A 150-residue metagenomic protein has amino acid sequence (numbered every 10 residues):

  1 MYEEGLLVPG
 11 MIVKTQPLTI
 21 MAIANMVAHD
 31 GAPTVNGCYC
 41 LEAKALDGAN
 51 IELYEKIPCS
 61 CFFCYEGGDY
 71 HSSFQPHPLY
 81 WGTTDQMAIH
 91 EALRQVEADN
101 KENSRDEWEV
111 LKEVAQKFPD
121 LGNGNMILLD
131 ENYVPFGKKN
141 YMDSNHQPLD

Functional and structural regions predicted by a protein language model:
M1-P9: Short boundary/loop segments of OB/S1/cold-shock single-stranded nucleic-acid-binding domains
T15-C40: OB-fold (S1/OB) nucleic-acid-binding surfaces
Q16, C61-F63: Residues that form ligand- and interface-recognition hot spots within folded domains
Y39-A43, M126-L129: Hydrophobic transmembrane signal anchors and adjacent membrane-proximal interface regions, especially in viral
A43-C61: Short nucleic-acid-contacting surface segments enriched for D/E, G, S/T with interspersed K/R
Y65-D150: Cytosol-/stroma-facing membrane-proximal "stalk/adaptor" domains immediately downstream of transmembrane anchors
